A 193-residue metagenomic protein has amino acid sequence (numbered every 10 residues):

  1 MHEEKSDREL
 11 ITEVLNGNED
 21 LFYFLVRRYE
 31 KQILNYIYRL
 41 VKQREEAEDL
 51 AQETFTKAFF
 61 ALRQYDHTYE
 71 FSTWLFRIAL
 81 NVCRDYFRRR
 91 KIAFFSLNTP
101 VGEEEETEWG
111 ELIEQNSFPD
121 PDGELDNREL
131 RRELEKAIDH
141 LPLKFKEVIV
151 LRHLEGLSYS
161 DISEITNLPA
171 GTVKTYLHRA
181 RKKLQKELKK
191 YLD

Functional and structural regions predicted by a protein language model:
K5, T12, N16, K91 (+2 more regions): Amphipathic alpha-helical segment used for protein-protein interaction
L15-F24, L34-E53, I165, A170 (+1 more regions): Short, charged helix-capping/linker segments at alpha-helix termini
L15-N16, F55-E70: Sigma70-family region 2
L25-Y29, I33, A79, A137 (+3 more regions): Hydrophobic/aromatic residues within well-ordered alpha-helical segments
R28-K31, R39-L40, V150-L157: Short helix-capping/turn signature of helix-turn-helix
N35, D49-T56, Y69-N81: Structural recognition of an alpha-helix C-terminal capping motif at a helix-to-coil junction
R63-H67, L80-N98: Arg/Lys-rich amphipathic alpha helix in sigma70-family domain 2
T73, R84, L134-A137, F145 (+3 more regions): DNA-recognition helix of helix-turn-helix
